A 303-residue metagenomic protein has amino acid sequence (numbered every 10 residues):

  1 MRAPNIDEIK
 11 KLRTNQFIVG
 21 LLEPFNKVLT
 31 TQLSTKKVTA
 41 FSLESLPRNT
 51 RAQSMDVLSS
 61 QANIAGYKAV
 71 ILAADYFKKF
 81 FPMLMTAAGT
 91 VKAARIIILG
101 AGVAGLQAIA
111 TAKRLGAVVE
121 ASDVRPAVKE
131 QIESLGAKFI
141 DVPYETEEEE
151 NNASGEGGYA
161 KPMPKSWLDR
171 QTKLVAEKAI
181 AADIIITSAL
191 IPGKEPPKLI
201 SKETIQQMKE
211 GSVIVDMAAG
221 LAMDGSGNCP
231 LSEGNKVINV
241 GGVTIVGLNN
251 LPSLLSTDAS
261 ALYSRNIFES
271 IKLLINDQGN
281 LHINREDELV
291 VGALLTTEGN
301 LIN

Functional and structural regions predicted by a protein language model:
M1-Q32, K36: An N-terminal-biased, well-structured beta-alpha scaffold segment characteristic of Rossmann-like dinucleotide-binding
R2-P4, L22-E23, L190-I191, A218-A219 (+1 more regions): Short glycine-/small-residue-rich Rossmann-like dinucleotide-binding loops
I9, T30, V70, A108-I109 (+2 more regions): Generic hydrophobic/aromatic pocket-lining and core-packing "Φ" positions
R13-F17, K36-V38, K209-S212, V243: A short helix->loop->beta-strand "cap" motif at the edges of active sites that frequently abuts
E44-L46, T50-A87, A219, M223-N303: Adenosine-phosphate binding glycine-rich loop
F80-K178: Glycine-rich phosphate/diphosphate-binding loop of Rossmann-like nucleotide-binding domains
K138-V243: Rossmann-like adenosine-cofactor binding region
